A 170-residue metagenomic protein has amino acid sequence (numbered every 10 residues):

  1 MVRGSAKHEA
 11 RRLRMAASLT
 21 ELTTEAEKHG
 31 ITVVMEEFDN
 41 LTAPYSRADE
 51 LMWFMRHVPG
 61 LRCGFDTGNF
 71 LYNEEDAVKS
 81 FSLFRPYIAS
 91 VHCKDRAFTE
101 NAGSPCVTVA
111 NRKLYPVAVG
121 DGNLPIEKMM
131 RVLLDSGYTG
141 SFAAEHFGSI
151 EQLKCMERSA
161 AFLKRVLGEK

Functional and structural regions predicted by a protein language model:
M1-C63, L83: Active-site acidic/histidine proton-transfer and metal-coordination neighborhood in alpha/beta enzyme cores
V2-R3, F38-N40, D66-Y72, K94-F98 (+1 more regions): Active-site beta-loop-alpha junctions enriched in small/polar residues
H8-R11, M15, S80, A118 (+2 more regions): Residue-level preference for long, well-ordered alpha-helices that form the structural scaffold of enzyme catalytic
M15, V33, D66, V91 (+3 more regions): Conserved, mostly hydrophobic/aromatic
E21, F54, V132, F162-R165: A generic secondary-structure signal
P44-A48, M52, N69-Y138: Gly/Pro-rich active-site loop or hairpin
G137-F147: Short helix/strand-capping connector loops at secondary-structure junctions
Q152-K170: C-terminal helical cap(s) of enzyme catalytic domains, especially alpha/beta-barrels
